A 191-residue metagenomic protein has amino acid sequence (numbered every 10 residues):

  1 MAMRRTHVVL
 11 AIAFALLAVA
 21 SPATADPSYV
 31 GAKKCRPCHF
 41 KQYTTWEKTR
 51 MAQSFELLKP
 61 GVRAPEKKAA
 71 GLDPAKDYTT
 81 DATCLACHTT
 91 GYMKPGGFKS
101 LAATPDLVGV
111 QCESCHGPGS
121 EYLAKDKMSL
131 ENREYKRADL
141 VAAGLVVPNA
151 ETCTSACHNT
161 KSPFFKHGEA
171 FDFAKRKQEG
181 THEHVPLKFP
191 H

Functional and structural regions predicted by a protein language model:
M1-R5: N-terminal secretory signal peptides that target proteins for export/translocation
V9-V19: Bacterial N-terminal signal peptides
P22-G109, E113, G119-V147, G168-H191: Sequence context of c-type cytochrome heme-c attachment sites
N149-A156: Alpha-helical multi-pass transmembrane bundles of energy-transducing inner-membrane proteins
C157-S162: Short Cys/His-centered divalent metal-binding micro-motifs
